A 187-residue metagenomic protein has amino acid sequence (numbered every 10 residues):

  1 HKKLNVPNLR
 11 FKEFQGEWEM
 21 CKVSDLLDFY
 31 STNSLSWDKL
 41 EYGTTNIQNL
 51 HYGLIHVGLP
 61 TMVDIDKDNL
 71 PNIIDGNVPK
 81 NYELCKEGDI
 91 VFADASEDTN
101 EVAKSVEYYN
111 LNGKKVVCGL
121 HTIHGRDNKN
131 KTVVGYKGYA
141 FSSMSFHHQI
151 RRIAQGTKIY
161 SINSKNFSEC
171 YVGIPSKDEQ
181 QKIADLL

Functional and structural regions predicted by a protein language model:
H1-K2, K158-I162, K177: Short helix-capping and inter-helix turn/linker motifs at the boundaries of alpha-helical repeat units
H1-L4, N8-K12, I183-L187: Hydrophobic structural patches
N5, E17-M20, G43-N46: A short, polar/charged loop/turn motif at coil->beta-strand junctions and beta-hairpin connectors
N8-S34, K177: Non-catalytic DNA-recognition/assembly elements of restriction-modification systems
L27-V172: DNA target-recognition domains and sequence-specific DNA-contacting regions of bacterial/archaeal
